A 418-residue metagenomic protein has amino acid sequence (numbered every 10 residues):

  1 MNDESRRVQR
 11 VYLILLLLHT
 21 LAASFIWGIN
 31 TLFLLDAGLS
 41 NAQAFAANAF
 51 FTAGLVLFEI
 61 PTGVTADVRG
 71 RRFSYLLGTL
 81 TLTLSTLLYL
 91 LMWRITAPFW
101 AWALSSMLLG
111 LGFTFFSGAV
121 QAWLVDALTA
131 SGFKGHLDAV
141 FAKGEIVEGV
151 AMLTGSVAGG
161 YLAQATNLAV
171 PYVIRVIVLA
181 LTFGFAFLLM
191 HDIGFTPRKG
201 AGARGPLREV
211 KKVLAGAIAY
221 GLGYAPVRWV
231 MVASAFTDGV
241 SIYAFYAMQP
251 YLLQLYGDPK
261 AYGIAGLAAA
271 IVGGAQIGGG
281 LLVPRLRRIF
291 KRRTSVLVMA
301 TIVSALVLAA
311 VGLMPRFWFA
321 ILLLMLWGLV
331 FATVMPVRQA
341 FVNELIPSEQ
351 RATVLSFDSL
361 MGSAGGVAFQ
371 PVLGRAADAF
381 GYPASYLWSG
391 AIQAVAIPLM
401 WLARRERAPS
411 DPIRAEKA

Functional and structural regions predicted by a protein language model:
M1-R6, H191-V232, A418: Juxtamembrane intracellular "pre-TM" segments in multi-pass secondary transporters
N2-L57, P226-A269: Helix-loop boundary and gating motifs at the non-cytosolic
L17, S85, T96-F116, F319-T333: Hydrophobic core of transmembrane alpha-helices in multi-pass small-molecule transporters, especially MFS/SLC-type
F45-A47, I242, Y251-A418: C-terminal transmembrane bundle of multi-pass solute transporters/carriers
T52-I60, G149-V157, G273-L281, S363-V367: Residue-level signature of mid-helix packing/kink "hotspots" within the transmembrane helices of 12-pass Major
L76, L80-A97, W102, I302-P315 (+1 more regions): C-terminal ends and interior cores of transmembrane alpha-helices in multi-pass membrane transporters/permeases
S106-G149: Cytoplasmic helix-loop-helix junction between adjacent transmembrane helices in 12-TM secondary transporters
L168, R175, T182-A203, L402-I413: Helix-loop junctions on the cytosolic side of multi-pass membrane transporters, especially the intracellular loop
